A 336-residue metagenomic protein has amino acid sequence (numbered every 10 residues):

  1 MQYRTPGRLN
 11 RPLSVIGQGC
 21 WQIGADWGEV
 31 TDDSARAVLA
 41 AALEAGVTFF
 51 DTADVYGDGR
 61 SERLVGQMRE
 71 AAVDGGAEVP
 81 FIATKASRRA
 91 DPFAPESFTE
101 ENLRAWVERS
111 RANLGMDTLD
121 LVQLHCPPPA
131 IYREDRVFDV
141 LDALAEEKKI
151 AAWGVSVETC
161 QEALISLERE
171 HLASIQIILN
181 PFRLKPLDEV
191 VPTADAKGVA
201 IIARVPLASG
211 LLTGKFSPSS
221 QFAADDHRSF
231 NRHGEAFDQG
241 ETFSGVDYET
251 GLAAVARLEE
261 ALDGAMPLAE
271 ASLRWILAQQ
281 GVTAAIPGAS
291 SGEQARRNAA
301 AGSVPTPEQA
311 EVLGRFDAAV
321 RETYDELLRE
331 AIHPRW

Functional and structural regions predicted by a protein language model:
M1-P80: N-terminal binding-site loop/beta-alpha segment at the start of enzyme catalytic domains that lines or forms
P6, Q18, A35, F50 (+11 more regions): Conserved, mostly hydrophobic/aromatic
W21-D33, R89-R104, P129-A130: Active-site mouth loops of central-metabolism enzymes
W27-E29, A53-E62, A90, P129-Y132 (+1 more regions): Acidic-and-aromatic substrate-binding clefts and catalytic sites of carbohydrate-active enzymes
E29-A42, F98-L114, E158-I165: Short, acidic/polar
A72-E100, H125: Structural motif corresponding to the early beta-alpha repeats
R111-A130: Active-site groove signature of glycoside hydrolases
P127-A319, R335-W336: Beta/alpha (TIM)-barrel catalytic core signal, keyed to glycine-rich beta->alpha loops juxtaposed to Asp/Glu that bind
